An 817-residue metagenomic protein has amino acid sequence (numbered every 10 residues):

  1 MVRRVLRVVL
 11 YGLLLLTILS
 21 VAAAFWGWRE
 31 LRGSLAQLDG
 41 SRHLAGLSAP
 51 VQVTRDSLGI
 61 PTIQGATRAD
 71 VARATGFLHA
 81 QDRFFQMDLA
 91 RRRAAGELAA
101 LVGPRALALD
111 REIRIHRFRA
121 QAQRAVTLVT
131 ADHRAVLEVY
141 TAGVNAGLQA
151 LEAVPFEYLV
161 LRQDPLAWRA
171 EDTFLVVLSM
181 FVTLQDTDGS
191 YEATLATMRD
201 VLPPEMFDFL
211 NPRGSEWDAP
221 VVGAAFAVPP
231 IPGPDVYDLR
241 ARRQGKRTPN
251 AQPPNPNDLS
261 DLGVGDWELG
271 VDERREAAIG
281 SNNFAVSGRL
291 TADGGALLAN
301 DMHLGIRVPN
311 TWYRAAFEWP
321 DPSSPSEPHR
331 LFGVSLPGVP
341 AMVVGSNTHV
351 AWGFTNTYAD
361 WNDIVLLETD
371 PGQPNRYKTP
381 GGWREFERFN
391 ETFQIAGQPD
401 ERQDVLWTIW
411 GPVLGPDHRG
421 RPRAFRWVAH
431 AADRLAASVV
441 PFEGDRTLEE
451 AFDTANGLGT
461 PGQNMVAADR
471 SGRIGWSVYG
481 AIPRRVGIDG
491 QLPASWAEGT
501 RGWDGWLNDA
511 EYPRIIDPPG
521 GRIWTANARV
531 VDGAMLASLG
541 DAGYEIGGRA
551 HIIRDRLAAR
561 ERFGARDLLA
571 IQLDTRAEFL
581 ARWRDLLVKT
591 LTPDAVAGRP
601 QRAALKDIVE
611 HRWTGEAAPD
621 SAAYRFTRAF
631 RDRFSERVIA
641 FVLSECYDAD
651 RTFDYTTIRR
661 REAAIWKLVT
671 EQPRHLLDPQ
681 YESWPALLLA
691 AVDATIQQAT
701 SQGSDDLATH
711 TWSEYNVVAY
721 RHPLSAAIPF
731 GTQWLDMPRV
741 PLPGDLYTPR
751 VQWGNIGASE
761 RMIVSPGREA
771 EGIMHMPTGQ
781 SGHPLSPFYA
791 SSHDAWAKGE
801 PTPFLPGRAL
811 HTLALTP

Functional and structural regions predicted by a protein language model:
M1-L19: N-terminal Sec-pathway targeting helices
A24-M302, V308, P320-P322, G333 (+3 more regions): Substrate-recognition/specificity elements adjacent to catalytic centers across diverse enzyme folds
H116-L128, H430-A436, V531-M535: Acidic/histidine-rich, surface-exposed loop or edge segments in extracytoplasmic proteins
R119, T141-A142, A429-Q463, R470-S471 (+1 more regions): Proteins synthesized as precursors that undergo proteolytic processing into mature forms
D258, G263, R307, F317-A341 (+1 more regions): Glycine- and hydrophobic-rich flexible loops that cap the catalytic core of alpha/beta enzyme folds
T460-R560, T614-G615, A629-L643: Hydrophobic alpha-helical segments
S538-Q601, Y681-P817: Terminal end segments
T627-A708: Charged, long alpha-helical assembly modules
